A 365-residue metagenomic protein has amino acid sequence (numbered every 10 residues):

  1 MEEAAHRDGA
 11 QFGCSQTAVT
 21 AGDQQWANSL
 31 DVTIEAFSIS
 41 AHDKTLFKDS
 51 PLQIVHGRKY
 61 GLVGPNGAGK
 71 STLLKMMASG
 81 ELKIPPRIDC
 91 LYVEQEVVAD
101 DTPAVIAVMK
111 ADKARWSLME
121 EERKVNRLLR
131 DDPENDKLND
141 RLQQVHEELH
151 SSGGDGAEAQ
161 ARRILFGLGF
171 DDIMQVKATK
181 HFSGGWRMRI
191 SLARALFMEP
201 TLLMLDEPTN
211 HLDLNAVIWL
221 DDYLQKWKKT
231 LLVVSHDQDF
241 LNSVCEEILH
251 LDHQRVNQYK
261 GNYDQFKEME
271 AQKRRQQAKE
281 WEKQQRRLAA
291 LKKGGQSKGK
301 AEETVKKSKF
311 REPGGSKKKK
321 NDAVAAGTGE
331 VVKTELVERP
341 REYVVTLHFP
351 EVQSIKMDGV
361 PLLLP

Functional and structural regions predicted by a protein language model:
M1-Q284, L288, Y343-P365: ABC ATP-binding cassette signature C-motif
A5, V108, E302, V324-G327: Intrinsic disorder/low-complexity segments
A10-T17, E303-S308, E312: Intrinsically disordered, low-complexity segments used for protein-protein interactions
I84-R87, L196, Q296-S297, E303 (+1 more regions): Alpha-helix initiation/capping motif
G156, E303-K307, V332-P340: Proline-centered turn/helix-capping motifs that create local helix->coil transitions or kinks
F266-E302, A326-E330, L336: Intracellular alpha-helical coupling/juxtamembrane segments of multi-pass membrane proteins
S308-G315, K320-D322: Intrinsically disordered, Lys/Arg-rich low-complexity segments
A326-V345, V360-L363: ABC transporter TMD-NBD coupling linker
